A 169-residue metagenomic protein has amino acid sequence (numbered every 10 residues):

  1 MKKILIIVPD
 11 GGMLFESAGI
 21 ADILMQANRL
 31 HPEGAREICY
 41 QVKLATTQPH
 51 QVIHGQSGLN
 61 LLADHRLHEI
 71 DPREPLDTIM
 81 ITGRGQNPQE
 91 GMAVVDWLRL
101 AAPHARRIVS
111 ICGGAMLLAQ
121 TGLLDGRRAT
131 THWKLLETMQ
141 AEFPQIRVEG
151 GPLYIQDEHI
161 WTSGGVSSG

Functional and structural regions predicted by a protein language model:
M1-I108, L118-Q120, G150: Extended, subdomain-level signal for the structured scaffold at the beginning of enzyme domains
S57-L61, P144, S163-G164: Short, surface-exposed amphipathic charged segments that create phosphate/polyanion-binding patches used for binding
I108-V109, T130, E149, W161: Structural detector of well-ordered beta-strand residues that form the stable sheet scaffold of enzyme domains
M116-G122, I155: Acidic/polar active-site rim loop that often engages polyanionic ligands
D125-L153: A conserved active-site-flanking secondary-structure segment within enzyme catalytic domains
Q156-G169: Conserved anion/nucleotide-ligand pocket segment
